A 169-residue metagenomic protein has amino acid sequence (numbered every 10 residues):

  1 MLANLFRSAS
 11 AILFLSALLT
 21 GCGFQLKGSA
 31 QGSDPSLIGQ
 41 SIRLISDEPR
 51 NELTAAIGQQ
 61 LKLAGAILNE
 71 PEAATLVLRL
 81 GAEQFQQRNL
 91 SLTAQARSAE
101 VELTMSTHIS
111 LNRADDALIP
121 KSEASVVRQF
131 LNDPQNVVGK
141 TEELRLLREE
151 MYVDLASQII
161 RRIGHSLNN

Functional and structural regions predicted by a protein language model:
L2-R7, T20-G58, A64, L167-N169: A structural "domain/chain start" motif
R7-F14: Sec-dependent N-terminal signal peptides
P35-L37, P71-A73, A96-E102: Short coil/turn motifs at beta-sheet boundaries
R50, T54, E100-T104, L144-A156: Solvent-exposed, acidic/flexible segments
L61-G65, L111-D115, P134, Q158-L167: Sec/Tat-exported extracytoplasmic proteins
A66-L76: Short acidic low-complexity segments
R79-E123, Q129-R145: Surface-exposed short loop/turn segments
V138-N169: C-terminal/domain-edge helix-coil "capping" segments
